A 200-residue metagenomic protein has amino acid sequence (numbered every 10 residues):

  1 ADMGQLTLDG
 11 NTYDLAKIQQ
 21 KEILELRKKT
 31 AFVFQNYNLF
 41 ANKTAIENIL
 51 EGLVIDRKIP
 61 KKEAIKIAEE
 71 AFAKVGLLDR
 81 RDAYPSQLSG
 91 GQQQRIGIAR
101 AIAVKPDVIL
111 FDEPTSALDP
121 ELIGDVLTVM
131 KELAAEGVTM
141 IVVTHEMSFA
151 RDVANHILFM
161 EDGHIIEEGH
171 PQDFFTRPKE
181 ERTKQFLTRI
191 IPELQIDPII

Functional and structural regions predicted by a protein language model:
Y13-A31, K62, R177-P178: ABC ATPase NBD coupling module
K43-E51: Short coil-to-helix segment of the ABC ATPase nucleotide-binding domain corresponding to the Q-loop/switch region
A83-S86, V104, E136: Conserved signature/switch motifs of ABC ATPase nucleotide-binding domains
I109-D112: Catalytic Walker B motif of ABC-type/P-loop ATPase nucleotide-binding domains
T144-H145: H-loop/switch region of ABC-family ATPase nucleotide-binding domains
E168-G169: ABC ATPase "signature
